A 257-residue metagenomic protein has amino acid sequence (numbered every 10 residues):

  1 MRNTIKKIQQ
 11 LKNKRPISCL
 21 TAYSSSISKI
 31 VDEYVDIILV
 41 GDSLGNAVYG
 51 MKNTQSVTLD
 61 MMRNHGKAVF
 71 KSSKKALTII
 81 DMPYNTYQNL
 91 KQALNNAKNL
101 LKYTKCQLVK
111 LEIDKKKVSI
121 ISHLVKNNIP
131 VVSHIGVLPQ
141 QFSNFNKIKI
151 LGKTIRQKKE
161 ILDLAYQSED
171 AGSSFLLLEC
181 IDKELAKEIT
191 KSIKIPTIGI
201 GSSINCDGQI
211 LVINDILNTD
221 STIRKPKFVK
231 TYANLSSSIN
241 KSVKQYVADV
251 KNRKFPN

Functional and structural regions predicted by a protein language model:
R2-A233, S237-N257: Alpha/beta enzyme core
